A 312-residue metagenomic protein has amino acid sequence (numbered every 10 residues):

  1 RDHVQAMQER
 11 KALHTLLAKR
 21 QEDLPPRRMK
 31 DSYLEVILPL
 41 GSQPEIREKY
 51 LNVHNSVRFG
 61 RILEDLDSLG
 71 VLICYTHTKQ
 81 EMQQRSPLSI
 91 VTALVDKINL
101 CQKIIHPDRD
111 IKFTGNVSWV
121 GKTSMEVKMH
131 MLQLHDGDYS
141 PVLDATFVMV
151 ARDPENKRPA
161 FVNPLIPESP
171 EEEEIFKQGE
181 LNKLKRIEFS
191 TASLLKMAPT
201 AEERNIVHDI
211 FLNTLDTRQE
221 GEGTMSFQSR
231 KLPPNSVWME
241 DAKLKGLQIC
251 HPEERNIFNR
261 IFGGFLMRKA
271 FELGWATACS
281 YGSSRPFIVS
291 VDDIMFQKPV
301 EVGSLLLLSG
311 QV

Functional and structural regions predicted by a protein language model:
R1-T15, I104-K112, N116-E203, V312: HotDog/MaoC-like acyl-thioester-processing domains
A6-R58, L165-P167, E171-G263: Catalytic strand-loop segment that frames the active site of acyl-thioester-processing enzymes
L24-E48, H54-N99: The feature marks the first
M29-E35, R61, D110-K112, E126 (+3 more regions): Intrinsic-disorder/low-complexity, polar/charged segments enriched in Ser/Thr/Lys/Arg/Asp/Glu/Gln
I37-P39, N99, V148, L247-I249 (+1 more regions): Generic structural detector for well-ordered beta-strands
V57, G70-V120, S124-M125, S140-A145 (+1 more regions): Hydrophobic beta-strand-centered segment that forms part of the acyl-chain substrate-binding groove
R61, D65-S68, D110, F265 (+1 more regions): Acidic, Ser/Thr-rich intrinsically disordered and amphipathic helical segments
L66-D67, V71, L132, I166-E168 (+1 more regions): Amphipathic alpha-helical interaction motifs in eukaryotic regulatory proteins
